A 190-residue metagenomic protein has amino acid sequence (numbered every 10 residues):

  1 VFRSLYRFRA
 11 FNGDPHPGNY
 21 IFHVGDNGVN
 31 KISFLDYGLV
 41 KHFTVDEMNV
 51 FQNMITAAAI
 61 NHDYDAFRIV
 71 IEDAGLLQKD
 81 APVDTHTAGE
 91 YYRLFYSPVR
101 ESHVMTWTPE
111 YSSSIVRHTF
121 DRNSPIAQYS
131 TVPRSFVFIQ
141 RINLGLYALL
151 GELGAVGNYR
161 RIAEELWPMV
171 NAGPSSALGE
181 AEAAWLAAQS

Functional and structural regions predicted by a protein language model:
V1-R7: P-loop NTPase nucleotide-binding module
R9-A10, G25: Short, flexible helix-adjacent loops and helix caps
A10-P17: Catalytic-loop of the protein kinase fold
G18-F22: Hydrophobic residue at the +6 position relative to the catalytic HRD Asp in the kinase catalytic loop
H23-S190: Helix-rich C-lobe and terminal helical cap/extension of kinase-like folds
